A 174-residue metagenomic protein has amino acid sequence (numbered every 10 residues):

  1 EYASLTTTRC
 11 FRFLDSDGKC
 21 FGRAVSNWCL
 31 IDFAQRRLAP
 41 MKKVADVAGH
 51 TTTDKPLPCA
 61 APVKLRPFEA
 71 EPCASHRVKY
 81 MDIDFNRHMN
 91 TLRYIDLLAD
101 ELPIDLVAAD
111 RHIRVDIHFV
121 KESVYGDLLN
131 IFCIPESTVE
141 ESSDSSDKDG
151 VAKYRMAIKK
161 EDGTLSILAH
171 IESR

Functional and structural regions predicted by a protein language model:
E1-V63, F119-L128, I134-R174: HotDog/MaoC-like acyl-thioester-processing domains
R23, F68-S75, R114, L128-N130 (+1 more regions): Intrinsic-disorder/low-complexity, polar/charged segments enriched in Ser/Thr/Lys/Arg/Asp/Glu/Gln
S26-D96, D100-V107: Catalytic strand-loop segment that frames the active site of acyl-thioester-processing enzymes
N86, D100, I113-Y125, N130: Extended serine/threonine-enriched, polar tracts that run as long, contiguous segments within proteins
D110: Extracellular beta-rich ligand/substrate-recognition surface
